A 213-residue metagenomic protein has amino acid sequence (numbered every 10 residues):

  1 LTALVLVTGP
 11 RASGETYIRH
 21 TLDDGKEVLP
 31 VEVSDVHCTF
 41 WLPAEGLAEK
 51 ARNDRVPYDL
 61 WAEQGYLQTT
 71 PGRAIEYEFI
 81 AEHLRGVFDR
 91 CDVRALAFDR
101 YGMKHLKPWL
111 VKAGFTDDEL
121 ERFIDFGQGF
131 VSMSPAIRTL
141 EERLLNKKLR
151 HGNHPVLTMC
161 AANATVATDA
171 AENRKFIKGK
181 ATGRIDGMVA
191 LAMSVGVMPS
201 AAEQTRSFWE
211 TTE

Functional and structural regions predicted by a protein language model:
L1-Q128, S134, R138, K148-E213: RNase H-like, metal-dependent nuclease domains and their acidic two-metal-ion catalytic environment used
